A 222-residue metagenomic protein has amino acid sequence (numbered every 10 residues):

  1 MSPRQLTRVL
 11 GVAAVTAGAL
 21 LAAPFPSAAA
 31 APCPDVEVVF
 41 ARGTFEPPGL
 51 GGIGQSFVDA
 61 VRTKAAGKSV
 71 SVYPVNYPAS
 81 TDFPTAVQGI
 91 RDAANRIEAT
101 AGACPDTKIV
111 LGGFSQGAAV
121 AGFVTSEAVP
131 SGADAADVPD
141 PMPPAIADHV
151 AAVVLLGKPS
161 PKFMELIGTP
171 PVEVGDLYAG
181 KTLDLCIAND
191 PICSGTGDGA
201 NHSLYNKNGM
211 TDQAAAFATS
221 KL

Functional and structural regions predicted by a protein language model:
M1-A30: Secretory targeting and sorting signals
T16-A19, G122-F123, T211-A215: Hydrophobic alpha-helical membrane segments, chiefly transmembrane helices and signal peptide h-regions, characterized
A30-A31, L177: Short glycine/proline-enriched loop/turn "hinge" motifs that connect secondary-structure elements and lie
P32-K108, L185-T211, S220: Active-site catalytic motif of lipid deacylating hydrolases and related acyltransferases
I90-G112, Q116-L177: Serine-dependent carboxylesterase/thioesterase catalytic core of lipase-like alpha/beta-hydrolase/SGNH enzymes
P144-K221: The alpha/beta-hydrolase serine catalytic core
